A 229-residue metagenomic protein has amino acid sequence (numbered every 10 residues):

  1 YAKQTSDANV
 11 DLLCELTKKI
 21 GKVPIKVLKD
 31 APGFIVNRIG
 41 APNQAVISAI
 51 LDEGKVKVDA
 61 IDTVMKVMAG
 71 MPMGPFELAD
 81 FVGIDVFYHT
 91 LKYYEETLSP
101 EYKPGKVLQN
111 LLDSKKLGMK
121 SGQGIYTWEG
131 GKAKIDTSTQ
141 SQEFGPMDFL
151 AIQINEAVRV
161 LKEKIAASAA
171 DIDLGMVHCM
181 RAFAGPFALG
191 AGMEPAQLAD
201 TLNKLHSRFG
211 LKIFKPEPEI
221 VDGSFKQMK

Functional and structural regions predicted by a protein language model:
Y1-K229: N-terminal glycine-rich phosphate-binding loop for ADP-containing cofactors
